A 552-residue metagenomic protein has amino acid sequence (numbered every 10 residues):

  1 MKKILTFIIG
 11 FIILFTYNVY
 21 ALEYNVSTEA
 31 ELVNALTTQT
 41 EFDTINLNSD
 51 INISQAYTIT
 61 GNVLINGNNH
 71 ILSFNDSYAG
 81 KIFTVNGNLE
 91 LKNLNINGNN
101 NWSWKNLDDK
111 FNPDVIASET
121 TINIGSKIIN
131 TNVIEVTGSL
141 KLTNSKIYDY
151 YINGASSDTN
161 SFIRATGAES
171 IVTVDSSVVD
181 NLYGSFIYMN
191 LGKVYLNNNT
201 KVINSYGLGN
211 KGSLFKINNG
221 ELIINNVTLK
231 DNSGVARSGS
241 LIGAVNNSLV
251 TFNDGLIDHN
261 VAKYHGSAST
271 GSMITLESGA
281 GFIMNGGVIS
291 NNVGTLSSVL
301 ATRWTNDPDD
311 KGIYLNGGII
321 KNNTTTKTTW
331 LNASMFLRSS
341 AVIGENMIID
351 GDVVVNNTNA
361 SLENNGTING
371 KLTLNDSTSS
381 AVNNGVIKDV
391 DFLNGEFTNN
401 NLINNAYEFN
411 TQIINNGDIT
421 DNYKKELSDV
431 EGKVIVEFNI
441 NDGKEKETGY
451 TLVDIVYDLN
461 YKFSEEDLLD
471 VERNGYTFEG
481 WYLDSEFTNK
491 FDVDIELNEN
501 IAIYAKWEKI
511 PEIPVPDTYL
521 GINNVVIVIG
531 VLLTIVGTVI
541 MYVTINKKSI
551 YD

Functional and structural regions predicted by a protein language model:
F7-T16: Bacterial N-terminal signal peptides
F15-Y24, P514-N524: Sec-dependent signal peptide cleavage junction
N18-N34, I440-E447: Right-handed parallel beta-helix/beta-solenoid
E29-E31, D43-V63, H70-S77, T131 (+2 more regions): N-terminal extracellular ligand-recognition/capping segment immediately after the signal peptide
N52-L64, S73-N93, N97-T120, I128-L140 (+6 more regions): Extracellular beta-strand-rich solenoid/capping regions of secreted or surface-exposed proteins that bind or remodel
N68, S77, L91-N99, T120 (+34 more regions): Solvent-exposed loop/turn tips at the surfaces of repeat/solenoid architectures
S428-E512: Secondary-structure capping and domain/repeat boundary segments
L533-D552: C-terminal membrane-anchoring or membrane-association module
